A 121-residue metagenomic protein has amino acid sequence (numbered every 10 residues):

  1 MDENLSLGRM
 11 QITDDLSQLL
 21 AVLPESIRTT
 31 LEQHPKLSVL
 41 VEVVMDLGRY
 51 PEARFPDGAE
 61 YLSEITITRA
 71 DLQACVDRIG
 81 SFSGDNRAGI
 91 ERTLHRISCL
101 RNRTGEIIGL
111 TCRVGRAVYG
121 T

Functional and structural regions predicted by a protein language model:
M1, I12, E32-P35, P51: Helicase P-loop NTPase motor core of nucleic-acid translocases
M1-L7: Intrinsically disordered, low-complexity linkers and terminal tails enriched in Pro/Gly and often acidic or mixed-charge
L7, Q11-S26, G48-R49, R54-G80 (+1 more regions): Non-catalytic, solvent-exposed interaction/assembly segments
Q18-V41: Phosphate-interacting basic helix/loop segments used at nucleotide- and nucleic-acid interfaces
K36-L37, L47-R49, D57, E91 (+1 more regions): Short flexible coil/turn linkers enriched for glycine and charged/polar residues that connect secondary-structure
V39-V41, R49, G84: Residue-level marker for the onset of beta-strands and adjacent loop->beta junctions in well-ordered domains
E42-V44, E52-R54, T111: Short, conserved beta-strand segments within well-ordered enzyme catalytic domains that often line or immediately flank
S63, C75-T121: P-loop NTP-binding catalytic core
